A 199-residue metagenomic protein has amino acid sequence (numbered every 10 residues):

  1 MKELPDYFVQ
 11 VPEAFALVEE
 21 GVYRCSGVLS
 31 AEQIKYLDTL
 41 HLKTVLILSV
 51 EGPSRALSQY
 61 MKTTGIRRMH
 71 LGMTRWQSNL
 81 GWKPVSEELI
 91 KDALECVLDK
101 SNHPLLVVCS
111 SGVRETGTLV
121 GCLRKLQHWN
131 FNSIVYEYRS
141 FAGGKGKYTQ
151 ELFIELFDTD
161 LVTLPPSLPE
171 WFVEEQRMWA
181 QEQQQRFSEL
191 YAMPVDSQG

Functional and structural regions predicted by a protein language model:
M1-V107, S111, T118-G199: Cys-dependent protein tyrosine phosphatase-like superfamily
